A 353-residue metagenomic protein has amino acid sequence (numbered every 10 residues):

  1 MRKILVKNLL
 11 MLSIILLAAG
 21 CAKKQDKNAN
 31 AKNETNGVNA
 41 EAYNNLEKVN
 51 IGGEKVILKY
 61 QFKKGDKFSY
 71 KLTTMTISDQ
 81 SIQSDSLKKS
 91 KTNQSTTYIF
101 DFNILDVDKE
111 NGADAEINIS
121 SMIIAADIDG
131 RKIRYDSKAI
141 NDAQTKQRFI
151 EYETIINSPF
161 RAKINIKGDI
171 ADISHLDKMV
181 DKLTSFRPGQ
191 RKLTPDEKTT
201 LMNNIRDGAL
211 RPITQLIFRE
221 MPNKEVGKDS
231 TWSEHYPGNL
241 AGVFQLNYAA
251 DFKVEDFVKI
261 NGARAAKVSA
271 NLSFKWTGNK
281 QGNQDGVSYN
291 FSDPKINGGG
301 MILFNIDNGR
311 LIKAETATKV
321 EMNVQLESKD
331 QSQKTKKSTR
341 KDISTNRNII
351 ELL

Functional and structural regions predicted by a protein language model:
M1-L10: Bacterial N-terminal signal peptides that target proteins for export
A18-G20: C-terminal motif of bacterial Sec signal peptides marking the signal peptidase cleavage site
K24-L353: Signature of exported/secreted
